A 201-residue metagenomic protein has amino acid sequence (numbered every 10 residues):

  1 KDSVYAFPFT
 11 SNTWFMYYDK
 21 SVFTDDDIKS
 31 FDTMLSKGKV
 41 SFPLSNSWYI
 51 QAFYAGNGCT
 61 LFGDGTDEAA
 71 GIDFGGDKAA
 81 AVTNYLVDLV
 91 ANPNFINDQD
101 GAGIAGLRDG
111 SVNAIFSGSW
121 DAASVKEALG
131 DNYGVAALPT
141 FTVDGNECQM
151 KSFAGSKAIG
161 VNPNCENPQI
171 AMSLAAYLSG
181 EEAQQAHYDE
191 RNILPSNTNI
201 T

Functional and structural regions predicted by a protein language model:
K1-Y18, K39-P43, G145-S152: A structural signal for short loop-to-beta-strand junctions that line the ligand-binding cleft of periplasmic/secreted
F23-K37: Flexible hinge/capping segments at coil-to-helix
K29, I96-D109, W120: Short helix-initiation/N-cap motifs at beta->coil->alpha
M34-L35, Y54, A105-G110: Hydrophobic residues within well-ordered alpha-helices
E68-Q99: Glycine-centered hinge/linker elements that transmit conformational signals in sensory and ligand-binding systems
N113-G118, G134-A136: Paired acidic/hydrophobic, glycine-rich loop segments that form the ligand-binding mouth/hinge of periplasmic-binding
E127-R191: Extracytoplasmic/periplasmic substrate-recognition and gating elements
Y188-T201: Long, aromatic- and glycine/proline-rich binding clefts that accommodate carbohydrate-like moieties
